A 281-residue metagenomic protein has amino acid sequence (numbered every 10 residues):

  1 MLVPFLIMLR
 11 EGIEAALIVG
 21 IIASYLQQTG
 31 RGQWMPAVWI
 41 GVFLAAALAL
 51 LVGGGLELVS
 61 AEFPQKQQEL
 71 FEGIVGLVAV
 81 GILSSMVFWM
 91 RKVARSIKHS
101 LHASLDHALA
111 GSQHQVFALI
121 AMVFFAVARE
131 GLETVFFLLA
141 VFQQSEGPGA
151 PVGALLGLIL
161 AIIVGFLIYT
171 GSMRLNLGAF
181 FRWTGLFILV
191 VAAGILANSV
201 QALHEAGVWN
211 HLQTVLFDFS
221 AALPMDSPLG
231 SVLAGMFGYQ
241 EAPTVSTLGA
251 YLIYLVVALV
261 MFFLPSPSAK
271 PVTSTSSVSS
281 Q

Functional and structural regions predicted by a protein language model:
M1-Q281: Multi-pass alpha-helical transmembrane bundle typical of ion/small-solute transporters and intramembrane aspartyl
